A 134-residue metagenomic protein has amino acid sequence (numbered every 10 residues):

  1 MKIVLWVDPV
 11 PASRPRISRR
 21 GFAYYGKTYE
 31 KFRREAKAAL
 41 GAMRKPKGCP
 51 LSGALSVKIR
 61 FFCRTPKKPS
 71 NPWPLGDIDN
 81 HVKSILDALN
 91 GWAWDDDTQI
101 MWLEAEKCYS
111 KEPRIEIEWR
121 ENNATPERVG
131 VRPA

Functional and structural regions predicted by a protein language model:
M1-A134: Acidic, proline/glycine-enriched N-terminal capping motif
